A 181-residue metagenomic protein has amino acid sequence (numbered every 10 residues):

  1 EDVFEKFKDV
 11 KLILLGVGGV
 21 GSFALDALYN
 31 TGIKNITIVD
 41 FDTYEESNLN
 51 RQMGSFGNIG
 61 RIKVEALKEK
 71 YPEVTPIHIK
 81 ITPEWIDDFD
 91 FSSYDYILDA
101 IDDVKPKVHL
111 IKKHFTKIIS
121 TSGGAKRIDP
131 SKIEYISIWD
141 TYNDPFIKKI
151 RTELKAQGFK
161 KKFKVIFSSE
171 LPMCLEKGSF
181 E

Functional and structural regions predicted by a protein language model:
E1-E181: Adenine nucleotide-associated cytosolic modules
